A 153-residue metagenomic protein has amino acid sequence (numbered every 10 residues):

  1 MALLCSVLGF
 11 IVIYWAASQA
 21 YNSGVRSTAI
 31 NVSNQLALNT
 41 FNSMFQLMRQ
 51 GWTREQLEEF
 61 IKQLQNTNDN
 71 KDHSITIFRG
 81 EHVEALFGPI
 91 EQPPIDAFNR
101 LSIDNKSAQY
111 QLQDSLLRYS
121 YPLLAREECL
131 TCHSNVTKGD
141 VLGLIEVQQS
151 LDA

Functional and structural regions predicted by a protein language model:
M1-Q19: Extreme N-terminal signal-anchor transmembrane helix of membrane signaling/transducer proteins, especially in bacteria
A16-L38, N42, E55: Juxtamembrane membrane-water interface segments immediately C-terminal to a transmembrane helix
I30, P122-A125: Residue-level signal for mature regions of secreted extracellular proteins and peptides
L38-S43, R54-L123: Extracytoplasmic ligand-binding sensor domains of the Cache superfamily
R118, L144-Q148: Short hydrophobic beta-strand segments that form the core of ligand-binding sensory/regulatory domains
A125-V136: The canonical Cys-X-X-Cys-His
T131, S150-A153: Membrane-interface helix-start motif
V136-I145: Short hydrophobic/glycine-rich mini-motifs in sensory/regulatory modules that couple input to downstream signaling
